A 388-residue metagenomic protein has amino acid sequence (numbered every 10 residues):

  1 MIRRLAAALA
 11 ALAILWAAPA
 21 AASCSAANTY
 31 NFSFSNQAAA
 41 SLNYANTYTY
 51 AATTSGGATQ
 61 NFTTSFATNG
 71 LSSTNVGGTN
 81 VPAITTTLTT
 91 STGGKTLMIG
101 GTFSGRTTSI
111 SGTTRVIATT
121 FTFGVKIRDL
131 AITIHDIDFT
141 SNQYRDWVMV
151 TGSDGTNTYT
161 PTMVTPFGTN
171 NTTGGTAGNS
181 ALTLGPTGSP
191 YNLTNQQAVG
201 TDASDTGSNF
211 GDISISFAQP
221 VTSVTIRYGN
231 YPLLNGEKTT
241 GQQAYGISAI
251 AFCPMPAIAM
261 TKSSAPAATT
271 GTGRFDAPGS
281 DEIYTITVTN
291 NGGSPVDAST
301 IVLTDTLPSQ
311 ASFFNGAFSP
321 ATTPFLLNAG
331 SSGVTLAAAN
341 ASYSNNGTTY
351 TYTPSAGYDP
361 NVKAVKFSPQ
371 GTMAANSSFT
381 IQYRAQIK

Functional and structural regions predicted by a protein language model:
M1-S23: Sec-dependent, cleavable N-terminal signal peptides
S23-G112, T151, G155-T194: N-terminal targeting leaders for non-cytosolic proteins
C24, Y30-F34, N157-P256: Terminal, low-complexity interaction segments
M98-R115, V199-S208, T372-M373: Extracellular beta-rich ligand/substrate-recognition surface
T102-S104, H135-S141, G229-P232: Short, flexible beta-strand-to-coil junctions
S111, V116-I117, F121-D154, Y159-M163 (+1 more regions): Low-complexity, serine/threonine/proline/glycine-rich extracellular segments that form mucin-like
L130-I134, S223-G229, F379-I381: Extracellular beta-strand-rich recognition modules
M255-K388: Exported/extracytosolic protein signature
